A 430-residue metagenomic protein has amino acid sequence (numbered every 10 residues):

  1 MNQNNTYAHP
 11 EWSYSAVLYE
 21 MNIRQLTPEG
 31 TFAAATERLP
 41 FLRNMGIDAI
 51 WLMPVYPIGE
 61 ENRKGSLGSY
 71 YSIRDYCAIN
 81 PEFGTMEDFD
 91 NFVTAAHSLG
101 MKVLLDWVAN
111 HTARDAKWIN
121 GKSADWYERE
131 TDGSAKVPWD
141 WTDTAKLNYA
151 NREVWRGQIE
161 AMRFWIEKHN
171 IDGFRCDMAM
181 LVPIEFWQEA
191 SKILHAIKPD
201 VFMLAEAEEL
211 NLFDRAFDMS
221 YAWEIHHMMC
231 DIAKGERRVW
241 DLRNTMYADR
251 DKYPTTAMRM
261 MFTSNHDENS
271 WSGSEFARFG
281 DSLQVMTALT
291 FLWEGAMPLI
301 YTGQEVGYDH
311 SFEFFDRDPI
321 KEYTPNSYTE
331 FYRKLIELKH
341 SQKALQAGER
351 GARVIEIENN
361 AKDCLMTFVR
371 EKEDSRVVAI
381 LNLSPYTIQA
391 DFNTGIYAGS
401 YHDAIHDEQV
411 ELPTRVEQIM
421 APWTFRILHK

Functional and structural regions predicted by a protein language model:
M1-W51, P57, D90, T94-A95 (+4 more regions): Carbohydrate-interacting/catalytic domains
Q3-L18, I23-A33, P40-D48, P54-H169 (+1 more regions): Substrate-binding/active-site clefts of carbohydrate-active enzymes
V17-Y19, I50-L52, V103-L105, F174 (+3 more regions): Hydrophobic faces of well-ordered beta-strands that scaffold small-molecule active sites in alpha/beta enzyme cores
T31-A34, G84-D88, E153-Q158, V182 (+5 more regions): Soluble or luminal CAZymes and related metallo-dependent hydrolases
W51-K64, D106-D115, D177-P183, E206-L210 (+1 more regions): Short, solvent-exposed turn/loop segments enriched in Gly/Ser/Thr/Pro and often Arg
E167, D177-R259, L289, G307-L338 (+5 more regions): Active-site-proximal helices and loops of the catalytic beta/alpha 8
P254-R278: Active-site clefts of carbohydrate-active enzymes
Q284-E294: Hydrophobic targeting/anchoring helices
